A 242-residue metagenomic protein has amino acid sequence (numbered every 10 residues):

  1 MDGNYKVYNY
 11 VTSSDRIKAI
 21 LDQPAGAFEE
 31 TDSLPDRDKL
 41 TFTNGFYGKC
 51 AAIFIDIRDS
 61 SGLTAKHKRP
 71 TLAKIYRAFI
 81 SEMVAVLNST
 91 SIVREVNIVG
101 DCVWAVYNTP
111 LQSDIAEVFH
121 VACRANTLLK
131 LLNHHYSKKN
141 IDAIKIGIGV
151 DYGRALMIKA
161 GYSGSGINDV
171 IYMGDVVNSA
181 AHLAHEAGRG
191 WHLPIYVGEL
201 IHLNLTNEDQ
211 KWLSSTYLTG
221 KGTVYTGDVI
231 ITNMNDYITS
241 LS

Functional and structural regions predicted by a protein language model:
M1-D38, G188-S242: Intrinsically disordered, glycine/charged-rich C-terminal tails and inter-domain linkers that flank nucleotidyl cyclase
M1-K74, S81, A85-T90: Juxtacatalytic helix/coil linker segments that couple regulatory or sensory modules to the catalytic cores
D56, W104, G149-A155: Short glycine-rich beta-strand segments
S60, V103-W104, H202: A generic structural signal for short hydrophobic patches within well-formed alpha-helices
K68-T71, I98, V103-I144, V150: Short helix/loop segment flanking the catalytic signature motif in cyclic-nucleotide metabolism enzymes
T90-I98: Short beta-strand elements
D151, D175-L200: Catalytic/regulatory signature loops of cyclic-dinucleotide turnover enzymes and related class III nucleotidyl cyclases
M157-A184: Catalytic-core segments of nucleotide cyclases and related cyclic-nucleotide turnover enzymes
